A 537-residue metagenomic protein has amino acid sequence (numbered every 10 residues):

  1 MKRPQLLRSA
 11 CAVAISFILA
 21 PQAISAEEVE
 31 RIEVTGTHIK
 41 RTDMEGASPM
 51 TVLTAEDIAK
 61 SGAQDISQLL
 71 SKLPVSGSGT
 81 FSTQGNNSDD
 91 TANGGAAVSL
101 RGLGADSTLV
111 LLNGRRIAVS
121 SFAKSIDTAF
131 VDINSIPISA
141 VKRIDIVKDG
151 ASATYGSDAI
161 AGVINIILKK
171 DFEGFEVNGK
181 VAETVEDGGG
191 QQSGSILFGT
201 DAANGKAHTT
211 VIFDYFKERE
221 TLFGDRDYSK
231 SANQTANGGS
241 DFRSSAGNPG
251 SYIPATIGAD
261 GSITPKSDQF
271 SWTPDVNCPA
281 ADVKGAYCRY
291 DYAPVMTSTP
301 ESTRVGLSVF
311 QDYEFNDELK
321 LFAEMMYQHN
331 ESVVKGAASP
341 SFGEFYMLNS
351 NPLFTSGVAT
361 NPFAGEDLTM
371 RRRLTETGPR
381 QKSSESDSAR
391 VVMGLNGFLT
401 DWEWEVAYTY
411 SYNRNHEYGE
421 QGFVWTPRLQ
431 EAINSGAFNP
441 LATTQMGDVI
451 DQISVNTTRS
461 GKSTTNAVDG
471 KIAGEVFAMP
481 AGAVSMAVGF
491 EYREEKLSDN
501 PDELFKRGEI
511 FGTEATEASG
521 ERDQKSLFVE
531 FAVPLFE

Functional and structural regions predicted by a protein language model:
I24-A59, S67, A105: Short, acidic, small-residue-rich periplasmic hinge/interaction motif at the N-terminus of Gram-negative outer-membrane
T37, D149, K180-T184, I212-F216 (+4 more regions): Outer-membrane beta-barrel pore domains and translocons
P49-A97, R115-I133, D145-S152: Periplasmic N-terminal accessory/gating domains of Gram-negative outer-membrane beta-barrel systems
I58, L70, I144, I164-I166 (+4 more regions): Non-catalytic regulatory/gating segments with a bias toward low-complexity or hydrophobic composition
I117, D132-K180, L222: A beta-strand signature from Gram-negative outer-membrane beta-barrel systems, especially the internal plug domain
S125, R219-T221, D225-A236, D260-S302 (+2 more regions): Surface-exposed, low-complexity loop segments enriched in small/polar and acidic residues
D145, F172-T200, Y290-T299: Short strand-turn segments of transmembrane beta-barrel domains in outer membranes, especially the first one or two
L168-K170, E183, F198-N204, Q311-D317 (+3 more regions): Outer-membrane beta-barrel proteins
